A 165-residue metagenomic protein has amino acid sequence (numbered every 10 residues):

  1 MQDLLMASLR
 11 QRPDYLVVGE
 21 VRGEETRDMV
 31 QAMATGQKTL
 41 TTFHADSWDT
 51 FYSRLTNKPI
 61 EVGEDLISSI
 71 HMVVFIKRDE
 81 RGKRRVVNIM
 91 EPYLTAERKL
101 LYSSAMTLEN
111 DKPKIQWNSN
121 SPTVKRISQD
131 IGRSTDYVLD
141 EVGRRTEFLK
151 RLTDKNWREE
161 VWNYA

Functional and structural regions predicted by a protein language model:
M1-D79: Switch/coupling sub-region of P-loop NTPases
R22, D79, Y93, S119-S121: A broadly conserved detector of short glycine/acidic/proline-rich loop/turn motifs that flank catalytic sites and bind
Q37, P59-V62, P92-A96, T107-N110: Short, low-complexity, polar/charged sequence segments that are solvent-exposed and flexible
F43, K77, M90-Y93, E109: Residues at the C-termini of beta-strands that transition into short coil/loop
W48, K83-V86, V124, R145-T146: Alpha-helix initiation and N-capping motif
V73, I89-P92, S103-A105: Generic beta-strand hydrophobic packing signal
G82-E97: A glycine-rich beta-turn/hairpin centered on an aromatic-Pro dipeptide
T95-A165: NTP-binding/hydrolysis catalytic cores, primarily Walker-type P-loop NTPases
